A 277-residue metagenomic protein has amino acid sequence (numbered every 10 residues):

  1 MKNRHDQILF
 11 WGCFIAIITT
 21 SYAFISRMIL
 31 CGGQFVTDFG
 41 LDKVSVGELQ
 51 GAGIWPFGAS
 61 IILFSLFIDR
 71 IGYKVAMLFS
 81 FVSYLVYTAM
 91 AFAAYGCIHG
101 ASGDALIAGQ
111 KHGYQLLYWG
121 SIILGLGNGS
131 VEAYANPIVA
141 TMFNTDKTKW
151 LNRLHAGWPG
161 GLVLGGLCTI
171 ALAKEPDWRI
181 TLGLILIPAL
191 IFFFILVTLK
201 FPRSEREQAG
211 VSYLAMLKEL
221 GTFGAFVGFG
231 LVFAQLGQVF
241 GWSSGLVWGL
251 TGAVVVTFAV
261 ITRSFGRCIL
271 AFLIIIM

Functional and structural regions predicted by a protein language model:
H5-K43, V131-E132, N136: Extracytoplasmic
S21, I25, G109, G113 (+2 more regions): Small-residue-rich segments within alpha-helical transmembrane domains of MFS-like 12-TM solute carriers
E48-L66: Central cavity-lining transmembrane alpha-helices of secondary-active solute carriers, predominantly the Major
S60-Y73, A173: Helix-to-loop junctions at the C-terminal end of transmembrane segments in multipass secondary transporters
V82-Q110: C-terminal ends and interior cores of transmembrane alpha-helices in multi-pass membrane transporters/permeases
Y114, G120-A156: Cytoplasmic helix-loop-helix junction between adjacent transmembrane helices in 12-TM secondary transporters
L154-V256: Helix-loop-helix hairpin linking two adjacent transmembrane segments in secondary transporters
